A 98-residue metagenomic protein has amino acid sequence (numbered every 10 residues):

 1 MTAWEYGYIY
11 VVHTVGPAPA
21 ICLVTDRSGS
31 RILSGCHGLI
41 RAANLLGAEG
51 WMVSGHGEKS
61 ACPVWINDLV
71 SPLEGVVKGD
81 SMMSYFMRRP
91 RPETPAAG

Functional and structural regions predicted by a protein language model:
M1-G98: Terminus-proximal functional modules
